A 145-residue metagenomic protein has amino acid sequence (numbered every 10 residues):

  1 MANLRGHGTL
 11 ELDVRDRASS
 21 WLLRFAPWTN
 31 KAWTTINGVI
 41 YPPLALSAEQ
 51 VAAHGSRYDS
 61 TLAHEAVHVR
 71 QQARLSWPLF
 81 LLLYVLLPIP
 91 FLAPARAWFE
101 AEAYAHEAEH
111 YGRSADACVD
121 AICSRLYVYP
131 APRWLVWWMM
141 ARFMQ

Functional and structural regions predicted by a protein language model:
M1-L44: Auxiliary, metal-adjacent structural segments of Zn-dependent hydrolase domains
L4, L23-K31, F80-Q145: Metalloprotease/metallohydrolase-associated module, dominated by Zn2+-dependent proteases
D13-A18, R57-H64: Short, mixed-charge, low-aromatic patches
I40, S47-A48, V67, S76 (+1 more regions): Short, solvent-exposed loop/turn segments at secondary-structure junctions
I40-L62: Short pre-active-site segment immediately N-terminal to the catalytic Zn-binding motif
Y41, V69-Q71, I89: Short, surface-exposed, polar/charged, turn-prone segments marking secondary-structure boundaries
E65-L83: Catalytic Zn2+-binding segment of zinc metalloproteases
